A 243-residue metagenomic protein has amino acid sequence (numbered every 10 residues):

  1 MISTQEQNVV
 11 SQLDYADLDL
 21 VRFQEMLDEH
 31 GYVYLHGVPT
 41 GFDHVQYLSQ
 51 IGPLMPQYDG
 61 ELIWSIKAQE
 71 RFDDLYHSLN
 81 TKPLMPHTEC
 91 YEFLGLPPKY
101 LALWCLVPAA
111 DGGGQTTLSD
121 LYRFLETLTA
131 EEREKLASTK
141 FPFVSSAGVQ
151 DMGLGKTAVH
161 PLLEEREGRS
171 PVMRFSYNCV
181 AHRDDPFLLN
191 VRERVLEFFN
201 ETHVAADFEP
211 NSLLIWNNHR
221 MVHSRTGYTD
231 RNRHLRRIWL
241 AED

Functional and structural regions predicted by a protein language model:
M1-S65, N200, A205-F208, L213: N-terminal auxiliary "cap/dimerization" subdomain that precedes the catalytic jelly-roll/cupin core of mononuclear
I2-L13, S65-D243: Active-site environment of non-heme Fe oxygenases that use a 2-His-1-carboxylate facial triad
